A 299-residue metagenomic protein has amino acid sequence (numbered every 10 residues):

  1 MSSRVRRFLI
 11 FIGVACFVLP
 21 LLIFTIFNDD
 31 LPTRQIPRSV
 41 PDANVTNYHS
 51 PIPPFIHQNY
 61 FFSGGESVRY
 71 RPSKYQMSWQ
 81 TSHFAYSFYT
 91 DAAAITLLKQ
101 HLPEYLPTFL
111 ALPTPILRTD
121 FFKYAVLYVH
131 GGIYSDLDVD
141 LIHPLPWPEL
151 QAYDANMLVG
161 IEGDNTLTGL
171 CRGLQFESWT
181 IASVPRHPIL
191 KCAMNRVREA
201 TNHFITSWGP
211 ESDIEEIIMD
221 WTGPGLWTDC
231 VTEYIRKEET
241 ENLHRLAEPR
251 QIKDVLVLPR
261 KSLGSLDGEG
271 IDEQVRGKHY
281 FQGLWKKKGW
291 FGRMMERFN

Functional and structural regions predicted by a protein language model:
S2-T119, S135-N299: Glycosyltransferase-associated regions of secretory-pathway enzymes, highlighting luminal stem/catalytic domains
D120-G132: Small-residue hinge/turn detector
